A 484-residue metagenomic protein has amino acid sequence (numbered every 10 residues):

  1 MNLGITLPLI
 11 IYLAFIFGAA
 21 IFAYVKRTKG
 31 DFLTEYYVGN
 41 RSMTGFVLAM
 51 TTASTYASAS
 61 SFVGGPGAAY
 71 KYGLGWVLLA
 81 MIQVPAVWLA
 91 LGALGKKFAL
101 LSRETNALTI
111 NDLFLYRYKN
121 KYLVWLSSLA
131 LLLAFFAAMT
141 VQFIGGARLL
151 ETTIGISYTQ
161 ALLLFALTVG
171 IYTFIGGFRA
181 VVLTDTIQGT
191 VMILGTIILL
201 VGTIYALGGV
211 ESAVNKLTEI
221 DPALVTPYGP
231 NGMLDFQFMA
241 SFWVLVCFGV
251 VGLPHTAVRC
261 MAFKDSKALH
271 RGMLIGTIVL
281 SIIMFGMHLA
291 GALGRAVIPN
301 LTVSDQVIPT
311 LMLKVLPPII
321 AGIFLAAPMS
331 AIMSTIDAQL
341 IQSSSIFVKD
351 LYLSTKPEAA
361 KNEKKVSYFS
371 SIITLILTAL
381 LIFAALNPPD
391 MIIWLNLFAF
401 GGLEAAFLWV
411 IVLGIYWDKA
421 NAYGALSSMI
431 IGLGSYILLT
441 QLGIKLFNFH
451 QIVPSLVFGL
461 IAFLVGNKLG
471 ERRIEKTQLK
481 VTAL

Functional and structural regions predicted by a protein language model:
M1-L484: Membrane-embedded helix-loop-helix hairpins and adjacent transmembrane boundary segments in multi-pass transporters
